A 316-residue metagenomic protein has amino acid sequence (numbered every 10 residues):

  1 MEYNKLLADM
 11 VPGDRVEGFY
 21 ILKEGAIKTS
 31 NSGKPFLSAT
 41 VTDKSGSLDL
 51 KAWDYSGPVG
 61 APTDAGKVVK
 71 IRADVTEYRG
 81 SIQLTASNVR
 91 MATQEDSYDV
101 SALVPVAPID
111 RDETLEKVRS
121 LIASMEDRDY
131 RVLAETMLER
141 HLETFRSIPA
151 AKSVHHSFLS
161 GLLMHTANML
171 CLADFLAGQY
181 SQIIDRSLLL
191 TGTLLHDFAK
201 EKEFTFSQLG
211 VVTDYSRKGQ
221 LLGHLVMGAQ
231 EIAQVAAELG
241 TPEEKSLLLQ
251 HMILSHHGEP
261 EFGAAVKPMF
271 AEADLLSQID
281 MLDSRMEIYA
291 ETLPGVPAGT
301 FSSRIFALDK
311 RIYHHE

Functional and structural regions predicted by a protein language model:
M1-V16: OB-fold nucleic-acid-binding modules
Y20, G66, M169, I253 (+1 more regions): Divalent metal-coordination and catalytic microenvironments
G25-P35, L48, Y55-S101: OB-fold single-stranded nucleic acid-binding module
S38-D43, F206: Short, acidic/hydrophobic/Gly-rich beta-strand patch recurrent on exposed beta strands that often constitutes part
Q83-P149: Extended, charge-rich, solvent-exposed interface segments
Y130-D174, L195-A199, E203: A short mid-domain helix/strand-loop element embedded in enzyme catalytic domains that forms or borders the active-site
V154-H156, M164, F175-V296: Divalent metal-dependent catalytic cores for phosphoryl transfer on phosphate-bearing substrates
S277, P294-G295, G299-E316: N-terminal intrinsically disordered, cationic/polar leader segments that include organellar targeting peptides
